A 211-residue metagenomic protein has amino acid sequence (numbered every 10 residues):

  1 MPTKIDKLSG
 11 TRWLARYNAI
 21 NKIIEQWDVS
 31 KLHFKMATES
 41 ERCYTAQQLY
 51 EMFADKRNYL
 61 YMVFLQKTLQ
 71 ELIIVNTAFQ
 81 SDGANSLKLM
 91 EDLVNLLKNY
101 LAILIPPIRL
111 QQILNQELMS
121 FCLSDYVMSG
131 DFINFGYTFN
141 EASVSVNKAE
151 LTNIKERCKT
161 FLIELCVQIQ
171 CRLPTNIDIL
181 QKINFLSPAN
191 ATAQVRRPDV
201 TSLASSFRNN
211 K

Functional and structural regions predicted by a protein language model:
M1-K211: Alpha-helical structural modules in large enzymes and assemblies
